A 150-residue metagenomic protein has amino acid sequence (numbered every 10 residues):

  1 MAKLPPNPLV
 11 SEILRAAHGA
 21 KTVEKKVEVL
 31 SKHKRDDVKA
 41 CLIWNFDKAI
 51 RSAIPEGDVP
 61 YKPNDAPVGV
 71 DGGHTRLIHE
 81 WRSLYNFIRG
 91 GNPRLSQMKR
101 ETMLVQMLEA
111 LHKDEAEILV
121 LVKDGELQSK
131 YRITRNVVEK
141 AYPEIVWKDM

Functional and structural regions predicted by a protein language model:
M1-M150: N-terminal nucleic-acid-engaging modules of covalent nucleotidyltransferase systems
